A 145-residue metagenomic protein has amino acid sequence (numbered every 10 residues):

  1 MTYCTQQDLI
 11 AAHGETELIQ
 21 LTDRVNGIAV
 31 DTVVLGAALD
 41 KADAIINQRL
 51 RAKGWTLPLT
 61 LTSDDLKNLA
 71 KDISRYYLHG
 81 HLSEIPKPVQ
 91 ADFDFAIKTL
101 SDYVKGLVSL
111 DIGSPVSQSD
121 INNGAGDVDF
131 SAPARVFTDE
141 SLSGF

Functional and structural regions predicted by a protein language model:
M1-L66, A125-F145: Conserved short "hinge" loops at termini or chain/domain junctions
Q48-K53, D65-I85: Ordered, amphipathic secondary-structure segments that act as subunit-interaction surfaces in large macromolecular
Y76-F145: Short loop/turn elements at secondary-structure junctions
